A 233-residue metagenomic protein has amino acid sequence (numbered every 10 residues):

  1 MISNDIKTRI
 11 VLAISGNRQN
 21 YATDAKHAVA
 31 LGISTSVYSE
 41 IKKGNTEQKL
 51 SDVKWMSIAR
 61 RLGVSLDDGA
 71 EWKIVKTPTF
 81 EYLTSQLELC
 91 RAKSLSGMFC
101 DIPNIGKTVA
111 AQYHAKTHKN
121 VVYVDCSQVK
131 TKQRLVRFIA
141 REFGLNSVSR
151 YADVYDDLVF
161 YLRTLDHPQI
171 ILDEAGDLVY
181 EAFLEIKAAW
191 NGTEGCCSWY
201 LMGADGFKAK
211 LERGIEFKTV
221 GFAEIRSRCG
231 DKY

Functional and structural regions predicted by a protein language model:
M1-C90: A short, basic N-terminal segment
A70, K76-T79, D156, L211-E212 (+1 more regions): Inter-domain helical "communication" segments and dimerization helices that couple sensory or membrane-embedded modules
A92-Y113, S127-Q128: Walker A/P-loop nucleotide-binding motif
S96-M98, N120-V121, H167-Q169: Residue-level preference for the first positions of well-ordered beta-strands
M98-P103, L178, W190-V220: Sensor-1/coupling segment of RecA-like P-loop NTPase cores
H118-Q128: Conserved catalytic segments around the Walker B and adjacent sensor/switch elements of P-loop NTPase domains
K119-V121, G214-Y233: A short helix-turn-beta junction within AAA+ P-loop NTPase domains corresponding to the substrate/partner-engaging
T131-K132, R137-F138, N146-E185, N191-S198 (+2 more regions): Mid-core helix/loop region of P-loop NTP-binding domains shared across ATPases and GTPases
